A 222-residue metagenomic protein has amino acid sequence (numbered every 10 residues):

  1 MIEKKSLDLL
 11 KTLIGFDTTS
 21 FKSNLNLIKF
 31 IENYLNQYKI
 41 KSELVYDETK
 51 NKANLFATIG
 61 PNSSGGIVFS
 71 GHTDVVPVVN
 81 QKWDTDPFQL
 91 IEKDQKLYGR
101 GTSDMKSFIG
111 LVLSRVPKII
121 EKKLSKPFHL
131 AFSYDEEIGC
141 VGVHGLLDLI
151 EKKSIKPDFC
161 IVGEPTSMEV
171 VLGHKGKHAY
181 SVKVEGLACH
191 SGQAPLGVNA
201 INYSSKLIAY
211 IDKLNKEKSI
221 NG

Functional and structural regions predicted by a protein language model:
I2-R100, E121-L124: Acidic/His- and Gly-rich active-site-bordering loop/insert found across diverse amide/peptide-bond hydrolases
K11, E32, G110-L113, P117 (+2 more regions): Predominant activation on well-ordered alpha-helical scaffold segments within soluble catalytic domains
G15, N36, E121-L124, E151-K152 (+1 more regions): Generic secondary-structure signature for well-ordered alpha-helical cores
V78-E92, P157, L172-K183: Acidic-glycine-rich active-site phosphate/pyrophosphate-binding loop
M105-A179: Acidic/histidine-rich catalytic neighborhood of metal-dependent amide-processing enzymes
F159-C160, E169-Y203: Metal-dependent peptidase/peptidase-like ectodomains
S191-G222: Acidic-enriched catalytic cores of C-N bond-cleaving enzymes acting on peptides and small amides
